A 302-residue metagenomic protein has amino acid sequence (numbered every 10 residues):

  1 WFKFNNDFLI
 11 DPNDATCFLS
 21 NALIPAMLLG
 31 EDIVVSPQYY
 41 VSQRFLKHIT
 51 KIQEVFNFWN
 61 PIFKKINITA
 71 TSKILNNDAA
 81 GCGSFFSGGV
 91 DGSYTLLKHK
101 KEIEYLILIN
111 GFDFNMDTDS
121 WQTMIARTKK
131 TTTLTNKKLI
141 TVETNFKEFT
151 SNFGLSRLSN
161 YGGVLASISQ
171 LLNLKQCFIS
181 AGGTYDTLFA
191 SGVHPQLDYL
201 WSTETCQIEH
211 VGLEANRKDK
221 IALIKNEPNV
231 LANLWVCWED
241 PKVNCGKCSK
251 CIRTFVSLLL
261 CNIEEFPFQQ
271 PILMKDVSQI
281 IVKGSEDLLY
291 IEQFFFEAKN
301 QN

Functional and structural regions predicted by a protein language model:
W1-D7: Beta-strand-enriched, solvent-exposed domains that form extended recognition/catalytic surfaces
F8, D14-L23: Extended acidic/polar, glycine-enriched regions that form or flank non-catalytic beta-rich accessory modules
N21, A26-I33, Y39-F85, V90-N302: Nucleotide-activated chemistry modules centered on ATP-dependent adenylation/adenylyltransferase
